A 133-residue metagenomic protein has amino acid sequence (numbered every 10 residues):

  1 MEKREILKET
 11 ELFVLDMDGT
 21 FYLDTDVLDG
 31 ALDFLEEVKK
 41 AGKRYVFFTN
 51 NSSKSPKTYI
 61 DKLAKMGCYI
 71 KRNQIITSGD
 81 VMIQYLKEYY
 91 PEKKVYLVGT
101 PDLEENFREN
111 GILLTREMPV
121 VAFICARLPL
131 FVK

Functional and structural regions predicted by a protein language model:
M1-M17, F21-K133: HAD-like aspartate-dependent phosphatase fold
